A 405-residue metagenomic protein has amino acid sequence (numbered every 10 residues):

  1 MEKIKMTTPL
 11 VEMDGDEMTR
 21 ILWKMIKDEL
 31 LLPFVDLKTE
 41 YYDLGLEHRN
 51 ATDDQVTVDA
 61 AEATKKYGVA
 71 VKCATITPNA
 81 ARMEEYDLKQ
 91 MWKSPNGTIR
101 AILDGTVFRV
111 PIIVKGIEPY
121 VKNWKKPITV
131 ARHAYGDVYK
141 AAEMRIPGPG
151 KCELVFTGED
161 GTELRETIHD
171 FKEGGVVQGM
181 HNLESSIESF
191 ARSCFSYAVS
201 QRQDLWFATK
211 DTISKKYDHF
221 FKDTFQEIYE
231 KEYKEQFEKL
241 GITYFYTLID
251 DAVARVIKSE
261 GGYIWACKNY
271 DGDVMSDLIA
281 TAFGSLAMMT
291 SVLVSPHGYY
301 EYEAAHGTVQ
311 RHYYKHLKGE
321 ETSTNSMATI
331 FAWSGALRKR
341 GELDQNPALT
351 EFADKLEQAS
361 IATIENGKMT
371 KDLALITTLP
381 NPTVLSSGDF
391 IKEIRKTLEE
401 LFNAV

Functional and structural regions predicted by a protein language model:
E2-T8, M18, L22-W23, D28-T52 (+1 more regions): N-terminal alpha-helical transmembrane segments of multi-pass membrane transport and channel/translocase proteins
M6-M25, E29, L154-T247: Glycine-rich phosphate/diphosphate-binding loop of Rossmann-like nucleotide-binding domains
F34-Y41, Q201-T209, Y233-Y246, G341-A353 (+2 more regions): Flexible, glycine/charged-enriched surface loops at secondary-structure junctions
L46-A60, K222-Y263: N-terminal small/polar loop signature for handling phosphorylated ligands or for N-terminal nucleophile
E47-E163, Y270-V274: N-terminal glycine-rich phosphate/adenylate-binding segment common to multiple enzyme folds
V256-K355, A362-E365: Glycine-rich phosphate/nucleotide-binding loop
K318-T324, E342-V405: Internal helix-turn-beta structural module
